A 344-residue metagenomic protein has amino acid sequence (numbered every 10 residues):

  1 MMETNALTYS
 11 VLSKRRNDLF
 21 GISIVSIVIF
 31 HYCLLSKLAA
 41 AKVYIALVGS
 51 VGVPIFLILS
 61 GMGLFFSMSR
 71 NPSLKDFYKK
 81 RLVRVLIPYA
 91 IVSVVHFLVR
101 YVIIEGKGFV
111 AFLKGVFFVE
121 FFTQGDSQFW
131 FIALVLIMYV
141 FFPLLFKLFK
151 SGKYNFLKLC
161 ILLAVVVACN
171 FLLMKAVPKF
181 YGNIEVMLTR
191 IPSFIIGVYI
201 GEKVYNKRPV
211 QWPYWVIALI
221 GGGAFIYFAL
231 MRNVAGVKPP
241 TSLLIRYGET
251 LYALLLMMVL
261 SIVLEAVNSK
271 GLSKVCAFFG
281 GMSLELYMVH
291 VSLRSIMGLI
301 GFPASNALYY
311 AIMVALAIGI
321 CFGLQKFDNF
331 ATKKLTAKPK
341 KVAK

Functional and structural regions predicted by a protein language model:
M1-A168, K270-L272, F279-M282, F302-K344: Membrane-cytosol interface segments of multi-pass membrane proteins, especially ER/Golgi lipid-handling enzymes
I29-K37, V166-F180, A224-V237, S292-R294: C-terminal ends of transmembrane alpha-helices and the immediately adjacent extracellular/lumenal or cytosolic loop
L38-Y44, F121-F129, L173-E185, V234-L244 (+1 more regions): Membrane-interface helix caps and helix-loop-helix hairpins in membrane proteins
I55-F56, N170-A176, N206-P209, Y227-M231 (+1 more regions): Juxtamembrane membrane-interface segments at transmembrane alpha-helix termini
L59, V140, I195, Y199 (+3 more regions): Transmembrane alpha-helix boundary/anchor motif
M62-F66, F146, V198, E202 (+2 more regions): Short glycine/serine- and small hydrophobic-enriched flexible loop segments
K158-K203: Loop-centered beta-sheet repeat module
I184-S193, E202-E285, V289-M297, P303-M313: Alpha-helical transmembrane segments and terminal signal-anchor/GPI-anchor hydrophobic tails, characterized by long
